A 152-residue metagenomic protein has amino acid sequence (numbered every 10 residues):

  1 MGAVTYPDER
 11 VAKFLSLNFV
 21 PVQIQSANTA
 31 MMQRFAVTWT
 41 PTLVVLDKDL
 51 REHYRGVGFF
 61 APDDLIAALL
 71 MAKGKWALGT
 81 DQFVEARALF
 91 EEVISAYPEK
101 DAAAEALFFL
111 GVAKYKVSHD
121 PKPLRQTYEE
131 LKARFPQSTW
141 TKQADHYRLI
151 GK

Functional and structural regions predicted by a protein language model:
V4-L70: Thioredoxin-like thiol-disulfide oxidoreductase module
R51, R55-A61, I94-A103, K132-D145: Short solvent-exposed coil/turn linkers within tandem alpha-helical repeat scaffolds
I66-K100, Y115-K116, R134: Alpha-helical segment of the N-proximal tetratricopeptide repeat
L78, L110-Y115, L149-K152: Specific register positions within alpha-helical solenoid repeats of the TPR/Sel1-like families, i.e., one
A86, P123-L124: Single-residue signature of alpha-solenoid repeat helices
E91, Y128-E129, L149: Alpha-solenoid helical repeat scaffolds
